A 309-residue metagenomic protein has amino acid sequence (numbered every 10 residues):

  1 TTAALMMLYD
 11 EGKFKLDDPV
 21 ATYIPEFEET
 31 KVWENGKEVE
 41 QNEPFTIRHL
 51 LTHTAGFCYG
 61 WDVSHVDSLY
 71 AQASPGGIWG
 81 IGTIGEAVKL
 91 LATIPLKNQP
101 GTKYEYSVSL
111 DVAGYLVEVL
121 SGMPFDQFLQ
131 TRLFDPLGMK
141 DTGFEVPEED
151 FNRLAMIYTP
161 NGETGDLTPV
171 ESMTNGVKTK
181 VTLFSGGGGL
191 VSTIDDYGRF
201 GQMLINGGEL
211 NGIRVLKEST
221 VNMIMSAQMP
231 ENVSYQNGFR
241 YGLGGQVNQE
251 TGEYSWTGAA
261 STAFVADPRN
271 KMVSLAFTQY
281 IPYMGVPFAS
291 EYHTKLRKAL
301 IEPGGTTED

Functional and structural regions predicted by a protein language model:
T1-V20, I24, E28, L110-E118 (+2 more regions): Active-site SXXK
M7-Y9, Q249, A259, P268-R269: A generic beta-sheet turn/junction motif
D18, S219, E291-K295: A general alpha-helical scaffold signature found inside nucleotide-binding enzyme cores
P19, E171-S172, G258, T278: Short clusters of small/polar residues that mark proteolytic maturation junctions
E28-T251: Short, surface-exposed loop or secondary-structure junction motifs that flank catalytic or metal-binding residues
W256-D309: Structured C-terminal helix/loop/strand segments within mature extracytoplasmic catalytic/sensor domains
